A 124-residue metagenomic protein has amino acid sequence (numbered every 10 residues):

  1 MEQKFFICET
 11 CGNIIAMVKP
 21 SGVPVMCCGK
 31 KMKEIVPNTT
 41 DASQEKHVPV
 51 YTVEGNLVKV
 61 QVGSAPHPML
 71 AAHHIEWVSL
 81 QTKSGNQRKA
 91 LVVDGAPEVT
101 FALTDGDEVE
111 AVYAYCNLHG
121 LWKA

Functional and structural regions predicted by a protein language model:
F5, P24, Y113: Residues immediately within or flanking Cys/His clusters that coordinate Zn2+ in small zinc-binding modules
C8-C11, C27, C116: Short cysteine-rich clusters marking metal-coordination/redox-active sites
I15, K31-M32, G120: Cys/His-rich microdomains that often coordinate metals
M17-S21, I35-N38, A124: Short Cys/His-rich "knuckle" micro-motifs
S21-K31: Cysteine-rich micro-motifs
V62-L70: Short amphipathic, basic-aromatic surface patches that mediate peripheral association with negatively charged
P97-F101: Short strand-edge motifs at loop-to-beta-strand transitions and within beta-strands of extracellular beta-rich domains
N117-A124: Short acidic/polar inter-strand loop motif in beta-rich domains
